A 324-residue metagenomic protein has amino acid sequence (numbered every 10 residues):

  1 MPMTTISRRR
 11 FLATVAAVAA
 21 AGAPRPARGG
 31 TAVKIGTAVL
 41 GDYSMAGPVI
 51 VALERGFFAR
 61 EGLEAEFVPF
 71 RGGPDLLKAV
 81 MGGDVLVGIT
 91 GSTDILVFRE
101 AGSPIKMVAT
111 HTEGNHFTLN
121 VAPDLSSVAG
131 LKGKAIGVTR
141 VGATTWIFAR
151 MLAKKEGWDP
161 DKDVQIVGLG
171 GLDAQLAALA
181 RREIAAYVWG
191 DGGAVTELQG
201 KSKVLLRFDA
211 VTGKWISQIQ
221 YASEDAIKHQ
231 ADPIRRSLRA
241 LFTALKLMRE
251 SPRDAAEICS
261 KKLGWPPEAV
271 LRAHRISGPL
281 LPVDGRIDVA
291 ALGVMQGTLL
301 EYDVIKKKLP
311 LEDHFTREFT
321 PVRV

Functional and structural regions predicted by a protein language model:
P2-V18: N-terminal secretory signal peptides and thylakoid transit peptides that target proteins across membranes
G29-D161, I166-G171, Q175-A178, A185-G192 (+2 more regions): Short, glycine-/small- and polar/acidic-enriched structural segments that line small-molecule recognition paths
A52, F98, T196-E197, C259 (+3 more regions): A generic structural signal for nonpolar/aromatic side chains embedded in well-ordered alpha-helices
T93, L172-K261: Pocket-lining segment of extracytoplasmic ligand-binding domains
K228-K306: Secondary-structure end/capping motifs
L300-V324: Conserved C-terminal helix/tail region of periplasmic/extracytoplasmic solute-binding proteins
